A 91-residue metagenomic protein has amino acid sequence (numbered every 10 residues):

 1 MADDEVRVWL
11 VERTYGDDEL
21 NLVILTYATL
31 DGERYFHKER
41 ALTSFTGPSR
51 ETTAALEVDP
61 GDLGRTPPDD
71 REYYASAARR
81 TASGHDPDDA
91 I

Functional and structural regions predicted by a protein language model:
M1-I91: Acidic, polar-rich N-terminal leader regions of halophilic archaeal proteins
